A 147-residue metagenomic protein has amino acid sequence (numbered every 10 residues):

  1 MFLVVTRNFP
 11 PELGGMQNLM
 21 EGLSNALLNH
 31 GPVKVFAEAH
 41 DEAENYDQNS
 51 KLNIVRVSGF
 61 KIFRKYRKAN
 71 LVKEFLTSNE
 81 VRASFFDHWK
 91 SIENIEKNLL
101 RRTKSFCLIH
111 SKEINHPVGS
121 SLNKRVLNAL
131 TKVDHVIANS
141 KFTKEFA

Functional and structural regions predicted by a protein language model:
M1-L3: Extreme N-terminal starter segment of soluble prokaryotic enzymes
T6-L13, L19-R64, T143: N-terminal strand-loop element at the rim of the active site of nucleotide-sugar-dependent glycosyltransferases
E12, F63, I92-E93, S105-S121 (+1 more regions): A short, histidine- and acid-enriched strand-loop-helix "catalytic/donor-clamping" loop that lines the nucleotide-sugar
N70-N79: Short, well-structured alpha-helical segments in soluble
T77, N128-A129: Structural alpha-helical scaffold elements that stabilize or flank donor/cofactor-binding regions in carbohydrate
R82-A83, H135: Structural motif
F86-I92: Short His-centered aromatic/hydrophobic patch
V133-A147: A short, active-site helix/loop in glycosyltransferases that binds the activated sugar's phosphate group
